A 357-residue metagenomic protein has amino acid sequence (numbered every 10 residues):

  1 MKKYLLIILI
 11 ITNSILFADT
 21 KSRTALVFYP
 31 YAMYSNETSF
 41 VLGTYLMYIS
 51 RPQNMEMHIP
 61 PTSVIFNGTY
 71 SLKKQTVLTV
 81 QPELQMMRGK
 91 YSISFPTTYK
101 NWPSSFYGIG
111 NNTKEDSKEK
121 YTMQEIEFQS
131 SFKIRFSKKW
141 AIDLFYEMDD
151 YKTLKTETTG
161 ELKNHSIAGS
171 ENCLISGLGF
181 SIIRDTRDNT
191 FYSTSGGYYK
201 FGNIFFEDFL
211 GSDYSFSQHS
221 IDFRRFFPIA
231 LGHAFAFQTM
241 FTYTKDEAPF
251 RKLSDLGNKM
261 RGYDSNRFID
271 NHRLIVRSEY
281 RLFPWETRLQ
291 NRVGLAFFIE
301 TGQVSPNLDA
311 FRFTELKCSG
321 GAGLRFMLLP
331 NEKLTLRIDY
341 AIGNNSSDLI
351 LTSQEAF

Functional and structural regions predicted by a protein language model:
Y4-N13: Sec-dependent N-terminal signal peptides
D19-A25, P52-P61, M87-S92, K138-K139 (+5 more regions): Short loop/turn motifs that connect adjacent beta-strands in outer-membrane beta-barrel proteins
T20-F28, A32-L174, L334-R337, A341-F357: Gram-negative/organellar outer-membrane beta-barrel architecture
L26-F28, L42-T44, T76-V80, Q124-S130 (+9 more regions): Hydrophobic, lipid-facing positions within transmembrane beta-strands of outer-membrane proteins
M33, I49-R51, E83-M87, K133-R135 (+5 more regions): Structural signature of outer-membrane beta-barrel channels/translocons
I49-Q53, N67-Q75, K100-S104, D149-T153 (+7 more regions): Sequence/structural signature of outer-membrane beta-barrel proteins
N67, N112-K118, L162-G169, F205-G211 (+2 more regions): Extracellular loop and loop/strand-boundary signature of outer-membrane beta-barrel proteins
L178-I183, R187-V293, F297: C-terminal outer-membrane beta-barrel translocator/porin domains of Gram-negative envelope proteins and their
